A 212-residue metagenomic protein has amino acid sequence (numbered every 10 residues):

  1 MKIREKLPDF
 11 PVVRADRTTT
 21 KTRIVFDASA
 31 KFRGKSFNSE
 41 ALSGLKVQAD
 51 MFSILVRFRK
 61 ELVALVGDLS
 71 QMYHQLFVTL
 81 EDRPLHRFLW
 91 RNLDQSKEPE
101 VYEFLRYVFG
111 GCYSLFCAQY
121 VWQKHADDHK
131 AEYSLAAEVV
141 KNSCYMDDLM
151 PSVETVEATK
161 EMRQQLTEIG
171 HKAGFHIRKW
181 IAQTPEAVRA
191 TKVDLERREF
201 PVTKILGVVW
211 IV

Functional and structural regions predicted by a protein language model:
M1-V212: Conserved acidic
